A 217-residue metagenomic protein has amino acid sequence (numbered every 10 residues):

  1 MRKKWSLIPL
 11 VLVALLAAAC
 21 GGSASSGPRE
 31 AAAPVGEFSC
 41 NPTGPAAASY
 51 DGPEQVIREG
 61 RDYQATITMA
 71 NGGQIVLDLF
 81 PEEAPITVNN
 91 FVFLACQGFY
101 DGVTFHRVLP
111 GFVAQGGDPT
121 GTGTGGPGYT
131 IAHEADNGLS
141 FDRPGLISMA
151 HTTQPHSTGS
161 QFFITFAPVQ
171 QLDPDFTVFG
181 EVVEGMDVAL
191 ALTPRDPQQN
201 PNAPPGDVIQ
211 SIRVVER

Functional and structural regions predicted by a protein language model:
R2-P9, A14-L16, C20-R217: Cyclophilin-like peptidyl-prolyl cis-trans isomerases
